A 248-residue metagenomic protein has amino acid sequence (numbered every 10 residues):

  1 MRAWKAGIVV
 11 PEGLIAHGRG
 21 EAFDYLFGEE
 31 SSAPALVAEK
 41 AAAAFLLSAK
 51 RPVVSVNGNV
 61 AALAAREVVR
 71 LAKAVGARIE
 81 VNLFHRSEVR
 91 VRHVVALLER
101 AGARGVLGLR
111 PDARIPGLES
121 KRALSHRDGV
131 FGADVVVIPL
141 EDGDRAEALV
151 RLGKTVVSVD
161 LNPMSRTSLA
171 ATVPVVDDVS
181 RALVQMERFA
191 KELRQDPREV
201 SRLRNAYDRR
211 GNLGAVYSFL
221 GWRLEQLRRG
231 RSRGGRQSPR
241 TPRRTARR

Functional and structural regions predicted by a protein language model:
M1-A41, R90-L97: Short, compositionally biased "basic patch" segments
A38-P52, V69-V75: Glycine-rich phosphate/diphosphate-binding loops that line cofactor/substrate pockets in enzymes
K50-N57, R78-L83: Short glycine-rich or small-residue beta-strand-to-loop segments that form or flank ligand, phosphate, metal/Fe-S
N57-R66, H85-V89, E141-D144: Gly/Ser/Thr-rich loops at beta-strand to alpha-helix junctions that form or flank small-molecule/cofactor-binding
R70-R122: Long, charge-dense
D112-F131, V137-D144: Active-site glycine-rich loop that binds ribose-phosphate moieties when present
G143-M164: A short, gly/pro- and small-residue-rich
R166-R248: C-terminal functional extensions of proteins
